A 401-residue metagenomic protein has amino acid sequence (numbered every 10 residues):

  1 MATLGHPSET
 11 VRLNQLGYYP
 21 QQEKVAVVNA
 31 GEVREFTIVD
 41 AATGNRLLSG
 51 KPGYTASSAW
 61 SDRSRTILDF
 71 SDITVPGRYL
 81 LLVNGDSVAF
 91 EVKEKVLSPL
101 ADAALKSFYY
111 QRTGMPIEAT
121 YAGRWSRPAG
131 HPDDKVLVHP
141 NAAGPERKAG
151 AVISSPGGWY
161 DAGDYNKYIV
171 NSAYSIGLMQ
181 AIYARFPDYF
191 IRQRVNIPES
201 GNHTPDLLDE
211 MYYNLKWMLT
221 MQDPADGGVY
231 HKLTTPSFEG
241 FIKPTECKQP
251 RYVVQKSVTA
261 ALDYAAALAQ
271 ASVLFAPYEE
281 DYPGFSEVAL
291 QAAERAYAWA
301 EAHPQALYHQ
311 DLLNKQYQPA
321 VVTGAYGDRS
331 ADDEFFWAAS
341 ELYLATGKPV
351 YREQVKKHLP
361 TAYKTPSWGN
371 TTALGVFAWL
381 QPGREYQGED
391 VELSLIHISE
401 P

Functional and structural regions predicted by a protein language model:
T10, G158-N171, C247-A261, L307 (+2 more regions): Solvent-exposed loop and edge beta-strand segments that line ligand/cofactor-binding and catalytic clefts
V11, Q15-L16, P20-A30, F36-E94: Ligand-binding face of N-terminal immunoglobulin V-set domains in extracellular IgSF glycoproteins
V83, Y165, I176-I197, N214-M221 (+4 more regions): Well-ordered alpha-helical scaffold segments within catalytic/enzyme domains
V88-N166, Y174: An acidic-aromatic substrate-binding cleft motif
K135-P156, K232-E246, Q310-K315, P349-Y351 (+1 more regions): Active-site-adjacent bridging/hinge elements
E199, H203: Acidic, glycine-anchored loop motifs typical of Ca2+
D206-D226: Carboxylate/His-rich catalytic cores and anion/metal-binding grooves
S394-P401: Residue-level detector of conserved catalytic or cofactor/ligand-binding positions in enzyme active sites
